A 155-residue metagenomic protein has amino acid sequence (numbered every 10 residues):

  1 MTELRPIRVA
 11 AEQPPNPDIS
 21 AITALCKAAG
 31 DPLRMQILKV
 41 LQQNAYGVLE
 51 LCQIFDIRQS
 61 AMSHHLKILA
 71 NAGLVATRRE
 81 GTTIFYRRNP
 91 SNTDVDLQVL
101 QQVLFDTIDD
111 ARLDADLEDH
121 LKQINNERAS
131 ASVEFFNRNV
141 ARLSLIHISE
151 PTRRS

Functional and structural regions predicted by a protein language model:
T2-S20, T93-R142: Amphipathic alpha-helical dimerization/coiled-coil segments that flank or bridge DNA-binding/regulatory modules
P17-A61, T82-N92: N-terminal helix-turn-helix DNA-binding core of bacterial DNA-binding proteins
Q53, A70-N71: Alpha-helical residues within the helix-turn-helix
S60-S63, S155: Short linear Ser/Thr-Pro motifs
L66-K67: Short, hydrophobic-biased segments on the C-terminal half of alpha helices that form "recognition helices"
I146-S155: Single conserved hydrophobic/aromatic residue that forms the stacking wall/gate of nucleotide- or nucleobase-binding
